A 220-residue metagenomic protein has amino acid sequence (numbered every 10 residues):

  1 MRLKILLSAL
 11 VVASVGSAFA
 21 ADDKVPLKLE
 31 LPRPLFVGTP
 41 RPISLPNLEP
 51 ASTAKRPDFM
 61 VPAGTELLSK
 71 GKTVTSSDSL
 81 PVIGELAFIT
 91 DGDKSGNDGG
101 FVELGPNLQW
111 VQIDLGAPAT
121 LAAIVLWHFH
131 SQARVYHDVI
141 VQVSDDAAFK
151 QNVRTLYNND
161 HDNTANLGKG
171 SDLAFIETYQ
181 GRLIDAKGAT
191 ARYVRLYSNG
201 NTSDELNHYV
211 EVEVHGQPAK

Functional and structural regions predicted by a protein language model:
I5-A13: Sec-dependent N-terminal signal peptides
G16-A20: Sec/Tat signal peptide C-region and signal peptidase I cleavage site
A21-T65: N-terminal pre-domain segments of enzymes
D22-T39, S77, V102-W110, P118-A119 (+1 more regions): Trp- and acidic/polar-enriched beta-sheet ligand-binding modules for extracellular glycan and matrix recognition
P57-D93: Predominantly extracellular/luminal regions of secreted and cell-surface proteins, especially disulfide-bonded
